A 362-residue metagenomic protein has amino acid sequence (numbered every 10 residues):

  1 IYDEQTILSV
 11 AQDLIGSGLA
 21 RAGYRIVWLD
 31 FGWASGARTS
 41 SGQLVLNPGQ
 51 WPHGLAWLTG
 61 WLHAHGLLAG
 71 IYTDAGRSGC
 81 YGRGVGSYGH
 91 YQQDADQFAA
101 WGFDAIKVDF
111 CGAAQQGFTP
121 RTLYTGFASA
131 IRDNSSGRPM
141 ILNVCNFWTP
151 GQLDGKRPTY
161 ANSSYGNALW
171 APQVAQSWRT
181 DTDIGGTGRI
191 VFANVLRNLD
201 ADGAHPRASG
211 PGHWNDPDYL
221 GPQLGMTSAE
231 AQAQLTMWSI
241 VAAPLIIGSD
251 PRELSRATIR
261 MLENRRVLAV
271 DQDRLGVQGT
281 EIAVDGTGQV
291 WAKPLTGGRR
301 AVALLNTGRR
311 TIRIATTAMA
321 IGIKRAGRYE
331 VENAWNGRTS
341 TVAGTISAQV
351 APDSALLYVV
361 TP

Functional and structural regions predicted by a protein language model:
Y2, T6-Q116: Aromatic-lined carbohydrate-binding/catalytic grooves of carbohydrate-active enzymes
V27, L62, D109, L142 (+3 more regions): Conserved, mostly hydrophobic/aromatic
H90-Q93, I141-D250: Glycan-recognition surfaces
Q97, G102-I106, F110-W148: Extracytoplasmic, non-cytosolic globular domains
A233-I282: Catalytic cores of secreted or luminal carbohydrate-active enzymes
W238-V241, I246-G248, V284-I323: Carbohydrate-binding surface patches
M319-N336: Solvent-exposed beta-hairpin/edge-strand motifs
V342-P362: C-terminal beta-strand-rich structural cap/linker in extracellular carbohydrate-active enzymes
